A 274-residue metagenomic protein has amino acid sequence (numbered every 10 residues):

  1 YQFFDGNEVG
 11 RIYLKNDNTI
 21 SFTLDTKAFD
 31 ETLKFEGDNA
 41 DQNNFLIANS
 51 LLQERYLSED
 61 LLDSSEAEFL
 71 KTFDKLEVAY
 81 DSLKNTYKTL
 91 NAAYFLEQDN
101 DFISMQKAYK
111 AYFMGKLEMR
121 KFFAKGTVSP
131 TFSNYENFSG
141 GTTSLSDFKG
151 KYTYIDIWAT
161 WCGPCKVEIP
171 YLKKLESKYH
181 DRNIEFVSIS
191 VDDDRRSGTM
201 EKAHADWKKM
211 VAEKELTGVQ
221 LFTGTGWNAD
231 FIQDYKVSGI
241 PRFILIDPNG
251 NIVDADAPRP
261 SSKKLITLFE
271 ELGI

Functional and structural regions predicted by a protein language model:
Y1-T86: A non-transmembrane, solvent-exposed segment enriched in polar/low-complexity residues
T32, N43, T143-S144, V253: Generic structural signal for well-ordered beta-strand positions
S64, T72-L76, Y80, K84-L90 (+2 more regions): Domain-scale detector for complete catalytic domains at protein termini or as standalone homologs
Y112-L145, T217-V219, K264-T267, E271-L272: N-terminal "domain-start" segment that seeds a small globular fold
N134-N137, A205-I244, P248: Short, internal strand/loop/helix patches that form the active-site neighborhood or redox-interaction surface
S144-K166, L172, E185: Short active-site neighborhood of thiol/selenol oxidoreductases, capturing the structured segment around
V167-K214, T225-Q233, T267: Structural microenvironment flanking redox-active thiols in thiol-disulfide oxidoreductases
I240, L245-I274: Thiol-/selenol-based redox modules, centered on thioredoxin-like and closely related oxidoreductase domains
